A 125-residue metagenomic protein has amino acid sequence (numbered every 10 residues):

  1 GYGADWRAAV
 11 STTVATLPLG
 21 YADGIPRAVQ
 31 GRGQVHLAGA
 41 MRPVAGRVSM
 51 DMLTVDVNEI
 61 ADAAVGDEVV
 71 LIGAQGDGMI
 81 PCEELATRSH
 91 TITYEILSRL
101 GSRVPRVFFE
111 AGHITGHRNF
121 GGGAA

Functional and structural regions predicted by a protein language model:
G1-A125: Active-site anion/phosphate-binding pocket segments in diverse small-molecule metabolic enzymes
